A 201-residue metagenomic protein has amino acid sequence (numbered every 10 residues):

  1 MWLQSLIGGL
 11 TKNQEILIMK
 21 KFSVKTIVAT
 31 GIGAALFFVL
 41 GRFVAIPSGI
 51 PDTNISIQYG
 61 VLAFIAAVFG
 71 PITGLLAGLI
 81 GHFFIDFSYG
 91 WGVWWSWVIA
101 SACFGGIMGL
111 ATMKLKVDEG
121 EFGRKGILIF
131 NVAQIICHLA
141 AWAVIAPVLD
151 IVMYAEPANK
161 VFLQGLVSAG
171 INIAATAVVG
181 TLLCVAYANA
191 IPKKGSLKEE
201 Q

Functional and structural regions predicted by a protein language model:
W2-Q201: Loop-helix junctions at membrane interfaces
